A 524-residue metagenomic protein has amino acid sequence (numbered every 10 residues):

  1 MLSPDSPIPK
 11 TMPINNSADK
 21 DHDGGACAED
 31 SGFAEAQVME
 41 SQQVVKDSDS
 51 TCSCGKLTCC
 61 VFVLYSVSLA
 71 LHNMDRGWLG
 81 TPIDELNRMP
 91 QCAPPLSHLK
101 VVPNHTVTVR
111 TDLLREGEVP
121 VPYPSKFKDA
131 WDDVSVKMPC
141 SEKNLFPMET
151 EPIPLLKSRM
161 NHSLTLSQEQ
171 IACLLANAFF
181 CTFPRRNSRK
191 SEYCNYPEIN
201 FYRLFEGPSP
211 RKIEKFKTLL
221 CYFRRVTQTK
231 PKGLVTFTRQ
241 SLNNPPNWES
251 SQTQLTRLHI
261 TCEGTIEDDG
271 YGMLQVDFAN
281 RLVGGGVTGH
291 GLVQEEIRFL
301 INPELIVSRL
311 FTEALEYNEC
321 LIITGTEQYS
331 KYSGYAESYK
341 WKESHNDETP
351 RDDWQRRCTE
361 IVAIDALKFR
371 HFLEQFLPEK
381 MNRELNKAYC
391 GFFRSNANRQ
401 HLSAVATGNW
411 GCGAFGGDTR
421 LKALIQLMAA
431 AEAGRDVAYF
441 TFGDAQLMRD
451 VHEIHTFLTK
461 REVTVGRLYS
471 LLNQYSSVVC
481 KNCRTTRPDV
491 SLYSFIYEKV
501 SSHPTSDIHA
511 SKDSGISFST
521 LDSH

Functional and structural regions predicted by a protein language model:
M1-H524: Macrodomain-like recognition of ADP-ribose-binding/processing modules
